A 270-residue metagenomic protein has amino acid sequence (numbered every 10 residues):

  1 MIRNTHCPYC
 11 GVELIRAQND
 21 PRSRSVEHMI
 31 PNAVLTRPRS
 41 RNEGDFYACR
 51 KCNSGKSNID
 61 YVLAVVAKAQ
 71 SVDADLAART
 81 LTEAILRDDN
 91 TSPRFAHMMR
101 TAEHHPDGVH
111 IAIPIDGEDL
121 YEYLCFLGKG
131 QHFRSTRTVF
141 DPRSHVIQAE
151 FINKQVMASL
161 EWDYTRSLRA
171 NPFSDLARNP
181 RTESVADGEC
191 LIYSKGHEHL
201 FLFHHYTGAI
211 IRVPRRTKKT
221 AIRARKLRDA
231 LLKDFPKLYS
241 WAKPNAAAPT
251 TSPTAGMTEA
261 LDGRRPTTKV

Functional and structural regions predicted by a protein language model:
M1-N4, E43: Processing junctions and N-termini across compartments
P8-D45, Y61-V62, K68: Histidine-centered nuclease catalytic patch
G11, R50-N53: Cys/His-coordinated zinc-binding microdomains
Y47-A48, S57, F201-L202: Short hydrophobic-aromatic micro-motifs
S54-N90: Polybasic, low-complexity binding patches
K56, L86-C125: Short flanking/linker segments adjacent to small metal-binding domains or redox-active Cys/His motifs
A69, H105, G130-F133: Surface-exposed polar/charged interaction patches
A112-V270: C-terminal, charged low-complexity interaction regions
